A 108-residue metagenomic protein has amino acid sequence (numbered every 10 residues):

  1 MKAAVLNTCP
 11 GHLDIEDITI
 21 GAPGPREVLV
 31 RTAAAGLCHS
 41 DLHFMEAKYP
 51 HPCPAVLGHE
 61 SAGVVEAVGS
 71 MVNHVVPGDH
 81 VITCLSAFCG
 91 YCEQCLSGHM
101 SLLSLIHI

Functional and structural regions predicted by a protein language model:
M1-K2: Extreme N-terminal starter segment of soluble prokaryotic enzymes
V5-H12: Extracellular beta-rich ligand/substrate-recognition surface
D14, C38, V64: Conserved Rossmann-like nucleotide-binding pocket used by diverse enzymes that bind dinucleotide cofactors
D17-T19: Generic structural detector for well-ordered beta-strands
G21-A35, M45-L96: Glycine-rich beta-strand-centered segment in the early N-terminal region that forms part of a ligand/cofactor-binding
S40-L42: Cytochrome P450 core scaffold surrounding the K-helix E-X-X-R motif and the conserved "meander" helix-loop region
Q94-S104: Short, compositionally biased
I106-I108: Conserved small/polar residues in nucleotide/adenosyl-binding loops
